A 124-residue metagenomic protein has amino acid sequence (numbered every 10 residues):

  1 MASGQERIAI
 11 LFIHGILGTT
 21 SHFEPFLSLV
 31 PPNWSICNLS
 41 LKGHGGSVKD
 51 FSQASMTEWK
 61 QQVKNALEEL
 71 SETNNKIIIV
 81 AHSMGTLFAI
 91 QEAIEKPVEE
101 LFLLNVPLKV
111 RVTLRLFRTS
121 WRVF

Functional and structural regions predicted by a protein language model:
L11-G15: The conserved beta1-alpha1 loop
I16-L27: The serine-hydrolase catalytic nucleophile loop
V30-V48: Conserved alpha/beta-hydrolase
S47-S71, S120: Catalytic nucleophile-loop/oxyanion-hole region of alpha/beta-hydrolase and closely related hydrolase-like folds
V80-A89: Gly/Ala-rich beta-loop-alpha elbow adjacent to hydrolase catalytic centers
E92-A93: Aromatic pocket-lining residues of Rossmann-like dinucleotide-binding sites
F102-V112: Active-site nucleophile loop of the alpha/beta-hydrolase fold
